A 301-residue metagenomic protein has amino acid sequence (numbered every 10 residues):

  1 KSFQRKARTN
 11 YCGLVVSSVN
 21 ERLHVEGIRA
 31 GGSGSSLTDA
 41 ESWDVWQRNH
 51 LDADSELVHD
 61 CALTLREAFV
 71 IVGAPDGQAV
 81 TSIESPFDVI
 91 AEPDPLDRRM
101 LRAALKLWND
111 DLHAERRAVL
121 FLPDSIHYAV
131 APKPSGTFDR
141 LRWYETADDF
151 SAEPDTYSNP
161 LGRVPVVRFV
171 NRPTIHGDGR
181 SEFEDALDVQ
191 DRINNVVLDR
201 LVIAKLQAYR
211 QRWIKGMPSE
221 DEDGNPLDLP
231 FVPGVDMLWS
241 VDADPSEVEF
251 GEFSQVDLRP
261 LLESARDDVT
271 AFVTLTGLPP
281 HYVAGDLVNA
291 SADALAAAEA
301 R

Functional and structural regions predicted by a protein language model:
K1-M100, D286: Extended, helix-rich architectural segments
F3, A7, Y11, V15 (+9 more regions): Generic structural signal of hydrophobic/aromatic residues within well-ordered alpha-helices of folded domains
G31-L37, P132-S135, E220-N225, D244: Intrinsically disordered, low-complexity coil segments
A40, D44, R48, A53 (+5 more regions): Polar/charged alpha-helical tracts
L63-T64, F69-R180: Extended, regular secondary-structure scaffolds
D149-E299: Extended, charged amphipathic alpha-helical segments
